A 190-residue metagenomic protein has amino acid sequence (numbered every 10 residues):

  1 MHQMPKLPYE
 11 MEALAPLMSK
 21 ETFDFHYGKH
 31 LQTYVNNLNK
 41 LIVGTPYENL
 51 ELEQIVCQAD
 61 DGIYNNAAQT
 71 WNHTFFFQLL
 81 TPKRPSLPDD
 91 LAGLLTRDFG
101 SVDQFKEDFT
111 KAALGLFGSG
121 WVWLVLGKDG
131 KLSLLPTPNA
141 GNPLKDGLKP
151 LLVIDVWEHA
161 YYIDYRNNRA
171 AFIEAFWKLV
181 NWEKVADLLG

Functional and structural regions predicted by a protein language model:
M1-G190: Feature for soluble, non-membrane regions of globular proteins
